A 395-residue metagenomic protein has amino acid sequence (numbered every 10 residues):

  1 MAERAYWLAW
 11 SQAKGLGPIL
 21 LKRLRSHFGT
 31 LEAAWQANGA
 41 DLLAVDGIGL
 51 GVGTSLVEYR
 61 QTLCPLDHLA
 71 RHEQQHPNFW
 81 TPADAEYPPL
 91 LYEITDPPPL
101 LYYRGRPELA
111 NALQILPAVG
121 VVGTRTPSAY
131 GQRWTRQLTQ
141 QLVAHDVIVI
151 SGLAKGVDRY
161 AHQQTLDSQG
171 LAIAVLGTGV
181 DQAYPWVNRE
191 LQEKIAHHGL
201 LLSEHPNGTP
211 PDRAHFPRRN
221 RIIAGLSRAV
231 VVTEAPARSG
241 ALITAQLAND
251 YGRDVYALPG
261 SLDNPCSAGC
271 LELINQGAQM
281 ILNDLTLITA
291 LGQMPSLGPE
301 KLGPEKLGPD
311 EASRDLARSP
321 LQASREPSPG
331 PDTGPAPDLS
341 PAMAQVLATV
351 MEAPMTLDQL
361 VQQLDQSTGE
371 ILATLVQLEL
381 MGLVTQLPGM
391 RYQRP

Functional and structural regions predicted by a protein language model:
M1-E86, L357, M381-L383, G389-P395: Short, small/acidic-rich helices and loops at N termini and domain boundaries of DNA replication/processing enzymes
M1-R4, P82-P395: Glycine-biased, small-residue-rich flexible motifs in mid-sequence functional cores and linkers
